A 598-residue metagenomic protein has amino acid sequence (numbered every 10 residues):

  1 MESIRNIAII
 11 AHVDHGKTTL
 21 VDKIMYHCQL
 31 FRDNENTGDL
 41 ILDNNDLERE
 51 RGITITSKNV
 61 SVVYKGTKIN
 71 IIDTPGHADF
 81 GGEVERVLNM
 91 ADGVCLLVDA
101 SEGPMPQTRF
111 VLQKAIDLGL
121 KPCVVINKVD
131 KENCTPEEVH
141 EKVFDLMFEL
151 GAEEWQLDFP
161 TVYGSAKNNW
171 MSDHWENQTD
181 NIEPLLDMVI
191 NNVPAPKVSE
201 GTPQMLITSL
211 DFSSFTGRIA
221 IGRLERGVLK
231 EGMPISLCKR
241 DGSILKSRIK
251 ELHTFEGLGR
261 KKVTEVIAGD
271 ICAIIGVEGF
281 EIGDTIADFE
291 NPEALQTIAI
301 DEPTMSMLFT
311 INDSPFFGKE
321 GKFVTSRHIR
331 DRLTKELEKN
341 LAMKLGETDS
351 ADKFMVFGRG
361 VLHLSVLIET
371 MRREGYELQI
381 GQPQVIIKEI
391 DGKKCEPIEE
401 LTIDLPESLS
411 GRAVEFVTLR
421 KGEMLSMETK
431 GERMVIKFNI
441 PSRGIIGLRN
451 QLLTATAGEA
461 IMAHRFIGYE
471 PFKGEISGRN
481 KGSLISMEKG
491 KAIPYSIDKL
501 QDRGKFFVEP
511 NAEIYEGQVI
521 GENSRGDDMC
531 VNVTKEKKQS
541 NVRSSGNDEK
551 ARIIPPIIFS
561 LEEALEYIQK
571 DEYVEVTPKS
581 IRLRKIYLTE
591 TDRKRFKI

Functional and structural regions predicted by a protein language model:
M1-V98, E102-P104, E138, K142 (+1 more regions): P-loop NTPase switch module centered on the Walker A-proximal segment
L30-S57, F80, L146-F159, I190-P203 (+12 more regions): Active-site phosphate-binding and catalytic loops of NTP-dependent enzymes
V94-Q156: Conserved C-terminal guanine-recognition region of P-loop GTPase G domains, centered on the G4
F148-I282, I286, L401-D404, R465 (+2 more regions): Conserved catalytic-core segments of large NTP-driven translation/proteostasis enzymes
E225-A351, R373, P555: Catalytic P-loop NTP-binding/switch module of NTPases
F255, R260-V263, I440, L453-T454 (+2 more regions): Long insertion/accessory domains within large nucleic-acid-processing enzymes
P292, I300-E432: Charged, conformationally dynamic linker/hinge segments that couple catalytic or nucleotide-dependent chemistry
D391-L405, F438-G447, K473-E488: Short, low-order "capping/linker" segments at domain edges
